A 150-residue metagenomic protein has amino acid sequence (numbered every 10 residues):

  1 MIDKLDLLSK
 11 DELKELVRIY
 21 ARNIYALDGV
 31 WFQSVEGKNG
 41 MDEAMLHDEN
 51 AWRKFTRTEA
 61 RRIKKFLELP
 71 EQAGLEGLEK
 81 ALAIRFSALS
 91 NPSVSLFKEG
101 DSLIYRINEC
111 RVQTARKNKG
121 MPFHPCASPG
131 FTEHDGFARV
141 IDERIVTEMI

Functional and structural regions predicted by a protein language model:
M1-I104, R111-P129, R139, R144-I150: N-terminal accessory segment detector
G136: Ligand-binding pocket scaffold of soluble enzyme catalytic domains
